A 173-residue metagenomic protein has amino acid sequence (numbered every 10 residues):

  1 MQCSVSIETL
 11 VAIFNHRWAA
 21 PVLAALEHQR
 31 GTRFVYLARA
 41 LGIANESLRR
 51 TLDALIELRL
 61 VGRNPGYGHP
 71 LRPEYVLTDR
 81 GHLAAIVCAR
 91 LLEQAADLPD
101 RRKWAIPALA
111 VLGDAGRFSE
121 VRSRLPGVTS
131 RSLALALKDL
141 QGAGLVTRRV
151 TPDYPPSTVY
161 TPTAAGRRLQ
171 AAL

Functional and structural regions predicted by a protein language model:
M1-V11, D79-L98: Short, Lys/Arg-enriched N-terminal segment that forms or immediately precedes the first helix of a structured domain
V5-S47, L98-S132: N-terminal helix-turn-helix DNA-binding core of bacterial DNA-binding proteins
W18, A84, W104, L112 (+2 more regions): Intrinsic low-complexity repeat tracts in disordered regions, enriched in small/polar residues
L52-I56, L137-K138: Short, hydrophobic-biased segments on the C-terminal half of alpha helices that form "recognition helices"
I56-G66, Q141-T151: A short, conserved structural fragment
Y67-A89, Y154-L173: Basic, amphipathic "hinge/linker" alpha-helix immediately C-terminal to the N-terminal HTH DNA-binding motif
S132-L135, D139, A143: Conserved active-site alpha-helix within GNAT-family acetyltransferase domains
